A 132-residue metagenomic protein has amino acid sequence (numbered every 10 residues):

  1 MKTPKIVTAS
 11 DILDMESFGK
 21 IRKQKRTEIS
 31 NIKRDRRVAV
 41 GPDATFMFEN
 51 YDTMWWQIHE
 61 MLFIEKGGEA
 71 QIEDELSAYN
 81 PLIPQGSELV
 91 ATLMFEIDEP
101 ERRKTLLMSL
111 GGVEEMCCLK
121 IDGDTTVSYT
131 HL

Functional and structural regions predicted by a protein language model:
M1-N31: Short, extreme N-terminal leader segments that mark the start of a protein/domain
R22-E49, W55, M61: Long, hydrophobic N-terminal alpha-helical segment
G41, G86-V90, G112-E114: Short connector loops at helix/strand junctions that flank enzyme active sites, especially segments positioning acidic
A44-F46, L89-I97: Short cationic amphipathic helices and targeting signals
E49-L89: A glycine-rich, hydrophobic loop/mini-helix early in the fold
E65, G111-L119: A common structural junction motif
M94-L110: Mid-length scaffold segments of soluble, non-membrane domains
T130-H131: Conserved small/polar residues in nucleotide/adenosyl-binding loops
